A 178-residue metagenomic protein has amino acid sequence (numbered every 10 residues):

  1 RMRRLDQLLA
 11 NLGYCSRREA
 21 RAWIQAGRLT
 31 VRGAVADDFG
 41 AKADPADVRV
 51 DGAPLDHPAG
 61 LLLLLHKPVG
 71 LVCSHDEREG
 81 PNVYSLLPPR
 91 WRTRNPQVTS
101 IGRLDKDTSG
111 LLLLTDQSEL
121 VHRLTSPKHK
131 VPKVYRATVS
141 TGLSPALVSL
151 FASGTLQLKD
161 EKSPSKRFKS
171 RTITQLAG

Functional and structural regions predicted by a protein language model:
R1-G178: Basic, flexible Lys/Arg- and Gly-enriched helix-loop patches that mediate nucleic-acid binding at interfaces with rRNA
